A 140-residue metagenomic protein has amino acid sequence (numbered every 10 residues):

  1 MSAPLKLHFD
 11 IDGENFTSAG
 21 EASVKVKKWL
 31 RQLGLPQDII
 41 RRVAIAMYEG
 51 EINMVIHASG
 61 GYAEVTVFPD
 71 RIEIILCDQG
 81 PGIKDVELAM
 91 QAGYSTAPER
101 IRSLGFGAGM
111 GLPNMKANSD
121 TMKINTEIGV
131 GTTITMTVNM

Functional and structural regions predicted by a protein language model:
M1-F9, E51-M140: Conserved beta-strand-loop-beta-strand hairpin that lines the nucleotide-binding pocket of ATP/GTP-utilizing enzymes
M1-I45: Bergerat-fold GHKL ATPase/HATPase_c domain
A44-Y48, I52: Short acidic amphipathic alpha-helix that forms the conserved interface helix of the HATPase_c
